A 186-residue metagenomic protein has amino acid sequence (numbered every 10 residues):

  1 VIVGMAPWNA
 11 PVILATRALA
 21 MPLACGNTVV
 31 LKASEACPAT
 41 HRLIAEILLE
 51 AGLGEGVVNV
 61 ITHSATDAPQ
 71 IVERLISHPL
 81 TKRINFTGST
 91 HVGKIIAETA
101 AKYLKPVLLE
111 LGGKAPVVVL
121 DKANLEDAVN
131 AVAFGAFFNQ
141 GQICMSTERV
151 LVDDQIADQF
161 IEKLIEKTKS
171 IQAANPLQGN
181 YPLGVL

Functional and structural regions predicted by a protein language model:
V1-D127: Rossmann-like NAD(P) dinucleotide-binding subdomain of oxidoreductase/dehydrogenase enzymes
G52, D67, S89-L186: ALDH superfamily catalytic-core signature
